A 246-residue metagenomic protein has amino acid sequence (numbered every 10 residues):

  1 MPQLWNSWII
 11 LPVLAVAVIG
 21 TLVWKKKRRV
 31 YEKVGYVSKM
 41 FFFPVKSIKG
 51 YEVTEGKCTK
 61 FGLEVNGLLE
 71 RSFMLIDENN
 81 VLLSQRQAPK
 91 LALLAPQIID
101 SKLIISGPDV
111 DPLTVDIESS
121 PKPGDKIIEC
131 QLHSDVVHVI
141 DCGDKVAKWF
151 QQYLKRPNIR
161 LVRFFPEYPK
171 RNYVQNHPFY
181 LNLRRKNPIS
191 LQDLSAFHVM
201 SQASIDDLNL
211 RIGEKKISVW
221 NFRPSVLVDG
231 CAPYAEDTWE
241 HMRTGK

Functional and structural regions predicted by a protein language model:
P2-K246: Small-residue-enriched flexible connectors and coil-helix boundary/helix-cap motifs
